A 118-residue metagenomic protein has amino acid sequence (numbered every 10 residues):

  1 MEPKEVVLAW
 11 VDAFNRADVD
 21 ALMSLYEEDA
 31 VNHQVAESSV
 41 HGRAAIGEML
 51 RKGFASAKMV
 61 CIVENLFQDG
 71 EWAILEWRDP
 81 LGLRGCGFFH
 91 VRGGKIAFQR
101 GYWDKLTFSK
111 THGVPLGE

Functional and structural regions predicted by a protein language model:
M1-K4, V35-V40, Q99: Short charge-dense sequence patches
M1-N15: Short, aromatic-enriched amphipathic alpha-helices that serve as compact interaction elements
L8-V11, M23, R51, I74: Non-transmembrane alpha-helical segments in soluble domains of secreted/periplasmic/extracellular proteins
D12-N15, D29, G101: Intrinsic disorder/low-complexity signature
F14-A17, V91: Residue-level signal for short amphipathic helical patches enriched in basic/charged and nearby hydrophobic residues
V19-D69: A solvent-exposed, acidic/Ser-Thr-rich amphipathic alpha-helical stretch
G47-E118: A beta-strand edge to alpha-helix "cap/lid" segment located at domain peripheries
